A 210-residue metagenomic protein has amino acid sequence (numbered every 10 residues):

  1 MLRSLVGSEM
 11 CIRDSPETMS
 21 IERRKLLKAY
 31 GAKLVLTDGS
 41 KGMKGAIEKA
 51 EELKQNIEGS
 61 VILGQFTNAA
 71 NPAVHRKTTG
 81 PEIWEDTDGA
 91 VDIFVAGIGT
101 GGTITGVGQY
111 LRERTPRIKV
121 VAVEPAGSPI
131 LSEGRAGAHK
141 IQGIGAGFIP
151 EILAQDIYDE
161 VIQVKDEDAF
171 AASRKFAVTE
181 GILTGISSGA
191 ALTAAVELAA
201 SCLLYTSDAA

Functional and structural regions predicted by a protein language model:
M1-G7, I12, Y205-A210: Single conserved hydrophobic/aromatic residue that forms the stacking wall/gate of nucleotide- or nucleobase-binding
S8, G108-T115, A199: Surface-exposed amphipathic alpha-helices with a cationic face
S8-E9, R13-L53, L131-K140, G145: Active-site-proximal loop->helix
S8-E9, S20-E22, I98-V107, S187-A195: Short glycine/serine/threonine-rich phosphate/pyrophosphate-binding segments that cradle anionic phosphate groups
T37, Q65, V121-V123: Generic beta-sheet signal
I47-E51, I57-G59, R112-I186: Active-site/ligand-binding loops adjacent to catalytic centers
S60-I98, E167-I182: Active-site/ligand-binding-proximal alpha/beta "capping" segment
T193-S207: Phosphate-binding loop/pocket of nucleotide- and phosphate-handling active sites
